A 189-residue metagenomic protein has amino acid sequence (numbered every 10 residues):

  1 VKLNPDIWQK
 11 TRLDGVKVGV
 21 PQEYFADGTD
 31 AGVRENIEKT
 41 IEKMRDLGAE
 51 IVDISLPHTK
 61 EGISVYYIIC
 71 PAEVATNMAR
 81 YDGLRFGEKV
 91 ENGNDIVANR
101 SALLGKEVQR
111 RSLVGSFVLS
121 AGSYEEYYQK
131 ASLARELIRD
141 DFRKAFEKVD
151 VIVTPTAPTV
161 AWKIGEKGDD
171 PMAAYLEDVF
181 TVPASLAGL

Functional and structural regions predicted by a protein language model:
V1-E35, T40, G93-R100: A short helix-breaking turn/cap at a secondary-structure junction
K2, P57-E61, T156: A glycine-rich phosphate-binding loop feature that marks nucleotide/adenosyl-phosphate handling sites
W8, K43-D46, E50-I51, S55 (+3 more regions): Glycine-rich, small-residue loops and helix-cap segments that act as flexible hinges at active-site edges
V16-K17, P21-E23, I54-Y67, R110-R111: Flexible, acidic loop-helix segments that line cofactor/substrate-binding pockets
F25, E35, I41-E42, T59 (+2 more regions): Metal-dependent amide/peptide-bond hydrolase catalytic core, centered on the "pita-bread" metallohydrolase fold
D30-G32, I63-Y67, I164-G165: Short acidic, glycine/serine/threonine-rich loops at helix termini
A31-E38, I68, D170-A174: Short, conserved loop/turn and helix-capping segments at secondary-structure boundaries that abut family-defining
S64-N77: Charged, often glycine-rich, active-site loop that binds/positions anionic groups
